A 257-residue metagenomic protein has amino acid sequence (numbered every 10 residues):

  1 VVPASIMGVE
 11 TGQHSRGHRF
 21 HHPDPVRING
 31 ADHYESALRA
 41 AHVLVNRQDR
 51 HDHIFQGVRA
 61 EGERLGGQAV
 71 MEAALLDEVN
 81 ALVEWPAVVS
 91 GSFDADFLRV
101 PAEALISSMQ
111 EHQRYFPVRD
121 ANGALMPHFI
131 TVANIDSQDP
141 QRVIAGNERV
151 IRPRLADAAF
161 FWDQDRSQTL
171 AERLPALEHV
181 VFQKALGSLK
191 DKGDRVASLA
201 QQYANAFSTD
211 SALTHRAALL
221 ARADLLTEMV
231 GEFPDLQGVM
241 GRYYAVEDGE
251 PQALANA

Functional and structural regions predicted by a protein language model:
V1-A257: Amphipathic alpha-helical "coupling" segments that flank catalytic cores
